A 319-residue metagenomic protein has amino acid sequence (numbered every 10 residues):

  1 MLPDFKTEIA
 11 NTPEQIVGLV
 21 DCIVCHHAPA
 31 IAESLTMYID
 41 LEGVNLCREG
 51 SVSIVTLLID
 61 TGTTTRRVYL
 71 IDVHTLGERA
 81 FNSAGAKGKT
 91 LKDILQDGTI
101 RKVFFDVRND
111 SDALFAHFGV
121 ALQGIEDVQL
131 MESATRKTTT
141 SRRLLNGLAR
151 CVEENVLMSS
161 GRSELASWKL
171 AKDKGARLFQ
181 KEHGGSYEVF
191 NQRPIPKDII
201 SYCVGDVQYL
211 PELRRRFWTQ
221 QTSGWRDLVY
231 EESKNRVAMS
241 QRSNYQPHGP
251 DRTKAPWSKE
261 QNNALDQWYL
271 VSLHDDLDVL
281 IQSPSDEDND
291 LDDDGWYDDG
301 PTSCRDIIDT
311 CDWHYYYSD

Functional and structural regions predicted by a protein language model:
M1-M37, L41, V237, N263-L265 (+4 more regions): N-terminal accessory regions of nucleic-acid-interacting proteins
L2-T219: Conserved DEDDh/DEDDy metal-dependent 3′-5′ exonuclease domain
I9-T12, S141, L145, T222 (+6 more regions): Intrinsic-disorder-associated interaction segments
Y38, Y69, Y187, Y202 (+6 more regions): Sequence-level detector for tyrosine residue identity
D110, L114, L122, S133 (+4 more regions): A sequence-level detector of short, solvent-exposed, charge-rich linear segments
V152-A166, A255-Q282: A broadly tuned preference for mixed-charge, low-complexity surface segments
K197-G205, Y209-K259: Hydrophobic, mid-to-C-terminal alpha-helical segments
